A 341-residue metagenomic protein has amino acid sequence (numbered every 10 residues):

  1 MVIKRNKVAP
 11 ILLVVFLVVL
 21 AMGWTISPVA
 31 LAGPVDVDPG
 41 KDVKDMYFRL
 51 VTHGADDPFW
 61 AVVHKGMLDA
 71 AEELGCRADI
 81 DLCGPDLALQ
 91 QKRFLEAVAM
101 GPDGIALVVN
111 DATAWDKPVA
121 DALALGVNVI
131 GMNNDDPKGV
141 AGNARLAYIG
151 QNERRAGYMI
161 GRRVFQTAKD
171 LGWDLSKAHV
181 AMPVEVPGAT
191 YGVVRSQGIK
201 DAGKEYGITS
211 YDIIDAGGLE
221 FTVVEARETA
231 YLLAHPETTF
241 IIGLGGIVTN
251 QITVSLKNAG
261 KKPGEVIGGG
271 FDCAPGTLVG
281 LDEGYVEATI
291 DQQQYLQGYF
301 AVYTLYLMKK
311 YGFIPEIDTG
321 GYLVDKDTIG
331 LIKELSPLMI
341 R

Functional and structural regions predicted by a protein language model:
M1-M46, E73, A120-V127, D170 (+1 more regions): Short, low-complexity disordered leader/linker segments with a strong preference for bacterial N-terminal type II
L31-M46, H179-P187, Y191, A202-G203 (+1 more regions): Hinge/cleft segment of the Venus flytrap/periplasmic-binding protein
M46, G75-C76, G101-G104, A124-N128 (+6 more regions): Loop/turn elements at helix/coil->beta-strand transitions in domains of secreted/extracellular proteins
V51-K65, D79-L89, D111, N133-D135 (+7 more regions): Hinge/beta->alpha junction and helix N-cap segments in small-molecule ligand-binding domains
L95, G104-A124, I199, I214-G280: Hydrophobic alpha-helical
K117-R155, H179, A274-D282, V286-E287 (+2 more regions): Flexible loop/hinge segments that line or gate small-molecule binding clefts
T239-G246, T253-K333: Exported/periplasmic ABC-transporter solute-binding proteins
